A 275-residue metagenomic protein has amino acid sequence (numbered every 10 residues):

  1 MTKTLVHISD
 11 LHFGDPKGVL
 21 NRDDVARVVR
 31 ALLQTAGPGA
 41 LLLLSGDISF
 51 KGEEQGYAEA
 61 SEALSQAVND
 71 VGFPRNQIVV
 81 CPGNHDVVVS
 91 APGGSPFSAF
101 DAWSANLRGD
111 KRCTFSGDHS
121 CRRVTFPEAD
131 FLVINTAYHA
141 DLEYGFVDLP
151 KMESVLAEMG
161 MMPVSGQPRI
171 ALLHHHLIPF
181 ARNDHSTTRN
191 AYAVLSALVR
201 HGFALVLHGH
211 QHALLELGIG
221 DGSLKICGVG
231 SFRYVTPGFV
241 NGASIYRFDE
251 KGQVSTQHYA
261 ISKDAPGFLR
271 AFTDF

Functional and structural regions predicted by a protein language model:
M1-E59, A63, N69-N76, G145 (+1 more regions): N-terminal active-site segment of His-dependent metallophosphoesterases
H7-S9, A40-D47, Q77-N84, I170-H174 (+2 more regions): Active-site neighborhood of phospho(di)ester-bond hydrolases with catalytic His/Asp-centered motifs
G14-K17, S49-E53, V80-P92, H139-L142 (+3 more regions): Active-site environment of divalent metal-dependent phosphoester hydrolases
G46-Q66, V87-K111, A181-S186, L215-G222 (+1 more regions): Metal-dependent catalytic neighborhoods of phosphoester/phosphodiester hydrolases
E59-S154: Extended active-site neighborhood of metal-dependent phosphoesterases/phosphodiesterases
A140-V147, M162-A204, Q211: Active-site-proximal segments of metal-dependent phosphoesterases and phosphodiesterases across multiple
N183-K251: Conserved beta-sheet core of the metallophosphoesterase superfamily
F248-F275: A short C-terminal boundary segment appended to hydrolase-like catalytic domains
